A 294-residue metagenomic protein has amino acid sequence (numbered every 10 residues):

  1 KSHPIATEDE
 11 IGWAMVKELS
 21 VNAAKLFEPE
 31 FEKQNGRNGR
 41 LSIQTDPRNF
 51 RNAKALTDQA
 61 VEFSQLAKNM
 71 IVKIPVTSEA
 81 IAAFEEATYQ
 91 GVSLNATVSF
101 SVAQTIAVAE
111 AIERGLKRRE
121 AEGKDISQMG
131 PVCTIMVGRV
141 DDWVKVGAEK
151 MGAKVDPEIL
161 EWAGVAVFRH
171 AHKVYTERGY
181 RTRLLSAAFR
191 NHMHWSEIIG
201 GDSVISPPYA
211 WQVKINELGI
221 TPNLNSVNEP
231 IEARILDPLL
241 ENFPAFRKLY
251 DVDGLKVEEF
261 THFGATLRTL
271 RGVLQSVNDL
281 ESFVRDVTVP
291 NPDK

Functional and structural regions predicted by a protein language model:
K1, G138, D142, P244-D251: Short, compositionally biased low-complexity segments
K1-F84, Y89: Active-site beta->alpha loop and helix N-cap motifs at the rims of alpha/beta catalytic domains
K1-G12, L41, T88-V92, E113-L116 (+7 more regions): Domain-level signal for soluble alpha/beta catalytic cores
E8-L19, A23, R51-A55, F100 (+3 more regions): Catalytic cores of large soluble enzymes that bind and process phosphate-bearing ligands
L19, A23, A55-Q59, A83 (+8 more regions): General structural feature for long, well-ordered alpha-helical segments within catalytic domains of soluble enzymes
A24-F31, N35, S64-A67, I112-E120 (+7 more regions): Structural signal for hydrophobic packing residues in well-ordered secondary-structure cores of soluble enzyme domains
S93-V227: Catalytic alpha/beta core domains of metabolic enzymes, predominantly
N225-K294: C-terminal extensions of enzymes
